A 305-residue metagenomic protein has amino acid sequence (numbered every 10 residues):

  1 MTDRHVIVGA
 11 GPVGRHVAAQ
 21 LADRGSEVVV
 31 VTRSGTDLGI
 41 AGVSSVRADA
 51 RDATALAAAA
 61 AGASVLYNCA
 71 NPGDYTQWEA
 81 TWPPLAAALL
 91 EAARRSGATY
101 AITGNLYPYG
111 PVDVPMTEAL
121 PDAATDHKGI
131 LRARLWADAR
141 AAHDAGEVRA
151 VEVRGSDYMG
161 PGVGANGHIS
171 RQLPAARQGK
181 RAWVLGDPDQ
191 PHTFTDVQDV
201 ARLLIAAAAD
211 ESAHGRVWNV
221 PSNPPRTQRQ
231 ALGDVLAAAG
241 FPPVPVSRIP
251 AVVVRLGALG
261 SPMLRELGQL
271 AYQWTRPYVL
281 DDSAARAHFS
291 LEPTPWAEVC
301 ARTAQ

Functional and structural regions predicted by a protein language model:
G14-R15: N-terminal Rossmann-fold NAD(P) dinucleotide-binding loop
T36-G39, V43-R94: NAD(P)H-binding glycine-rich loop region in Rossmannoid oxidoreductase-like domains and their noncatalytic homologs
A86-A133, V151: Conserved Rossmann-fold NAD(P)-dependent oxidoreductase catalytic core, especially the SDR/UDP-sugar
N105, A137-G162: Conserved beta-loop-beta element that borders a ligand/cofactor-binding pocket
G164-R171, L185-A208, G215-N219: Substrate-positioning beta->alpha
P191-Q198, W218-A238, S247-R255, T294: Substrate-binding strand-loop-helix patch in Rossmann-like NAD(P)-dependent oxidoreductase/epimerase domains
L232-V279: Terminal hydrophobic/aromatic helix or amphipathic segment near a protein terminus
R286, T294-Q305: Amphipathic terminal alpha-helices
